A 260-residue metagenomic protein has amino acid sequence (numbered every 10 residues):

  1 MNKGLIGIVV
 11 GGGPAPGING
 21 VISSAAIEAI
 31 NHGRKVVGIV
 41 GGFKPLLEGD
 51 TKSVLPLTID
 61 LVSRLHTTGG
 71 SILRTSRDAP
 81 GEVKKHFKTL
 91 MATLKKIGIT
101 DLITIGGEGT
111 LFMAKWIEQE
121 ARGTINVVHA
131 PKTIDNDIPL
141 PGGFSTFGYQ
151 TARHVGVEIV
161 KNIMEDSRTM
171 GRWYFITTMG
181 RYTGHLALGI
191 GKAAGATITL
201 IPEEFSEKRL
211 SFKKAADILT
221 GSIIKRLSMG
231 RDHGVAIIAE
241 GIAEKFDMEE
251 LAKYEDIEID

Functional and structural regions predicted by a protein language model:
M1, L46-L102, T110, I134 (+1 more regions): Glycine-rich oxoanion-binding loops at beta->alpha junctions
M1-D50: N-terminal phosphate-binding or glycine-rich loops at protein starts, especially the Walker A/P-loop of NTPases
L5-G13, I18, K96-G109, F175-I176: A short, small-residue-rich loop immediately preceding and capping a beta-strand
G11-G13, R34, I39-P45, R77-D78 (+4 more regions): Short, ordered loop/turn segments at secondary-structure junctions
A15-A25, L46-L47, K84-K88, I105-K115 (+3 more regions): Short glycine/serine/threonine-rich phosphate/pyrophosphate-binding segments that cradle anionic phosphate groups
V36, T93, D101-G106, F112-W116 (+3 more regions): Accessory alpha-helical/coil subdomains and C-terminal extensions that flank or cap enzyme catalytic cores
